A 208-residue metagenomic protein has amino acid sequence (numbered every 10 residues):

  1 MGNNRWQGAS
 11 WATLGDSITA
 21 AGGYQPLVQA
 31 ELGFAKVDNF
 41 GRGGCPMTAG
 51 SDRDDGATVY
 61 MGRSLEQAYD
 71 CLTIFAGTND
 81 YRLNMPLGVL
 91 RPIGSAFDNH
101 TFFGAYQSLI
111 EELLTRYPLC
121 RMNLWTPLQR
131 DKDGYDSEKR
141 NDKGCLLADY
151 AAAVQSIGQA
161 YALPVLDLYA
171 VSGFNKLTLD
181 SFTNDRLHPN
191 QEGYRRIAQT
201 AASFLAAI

Functional and structural regions predicted by a protein language model:
R5-G104: Conserved SGNH/GDSL esterase-like catalytic core that processes O-acyl groups on lipids and polysaccharides
S10, C120-R121, P164: Proline-centered loop/turn at the N-terminus of a beta-strand
F34, Y117-R121: A short helix->loop->beta-strand "cap" motif at the edges of active sites that frequently abuts
M61, Y106-I110, A151: Generic structural signal for well-ordered alpha-helices, preferentially at hydrophobic/aromatic core positions
I74-F75, R121-W125: Conserved, well-ordered alpha-helix/loop/beta-strand core segments that scaffold catalytic motifs
I110-L114, Q155: Surface-exposed amphipathic alpha-helices with a cationic face
P127-I208: Catalytic His-Asp segment of secreted/periplasmic serine-dependent ester chemistry enzymes
